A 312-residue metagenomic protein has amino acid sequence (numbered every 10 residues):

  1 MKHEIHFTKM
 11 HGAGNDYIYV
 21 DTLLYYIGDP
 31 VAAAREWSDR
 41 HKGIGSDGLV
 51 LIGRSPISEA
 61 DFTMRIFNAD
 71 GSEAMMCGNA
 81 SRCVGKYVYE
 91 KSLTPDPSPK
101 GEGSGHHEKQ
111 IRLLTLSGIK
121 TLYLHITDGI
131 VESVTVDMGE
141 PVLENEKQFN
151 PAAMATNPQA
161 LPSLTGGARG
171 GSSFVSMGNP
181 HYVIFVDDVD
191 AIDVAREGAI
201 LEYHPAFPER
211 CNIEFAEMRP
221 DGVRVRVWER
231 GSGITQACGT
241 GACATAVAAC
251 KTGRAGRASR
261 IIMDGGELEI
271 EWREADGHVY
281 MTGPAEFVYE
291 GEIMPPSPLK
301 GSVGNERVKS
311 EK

Functional and structural regions predicted by a protein language model:
M1-P97, G105-I130, G170-G171, Y182-P296: A glycine-rich beta-to-alpha transition motif near the start of alpha/beta enzyme domains, typified by
P95-P99, L161, S297-G301: Ser/Thr/Pro/Gly-rich low-complexity, intrinsically disordered segments
G101-G103, G166-G167, G301-S302: Glycine-biased, low-complexity coil/linker segments
I130-M138: Short, solvent-exposed secondary-structure boundary/capping segments
V142-L164, G170-G171: Active-site glycine-rich loop that binds ribose-phosphate moieties when present
